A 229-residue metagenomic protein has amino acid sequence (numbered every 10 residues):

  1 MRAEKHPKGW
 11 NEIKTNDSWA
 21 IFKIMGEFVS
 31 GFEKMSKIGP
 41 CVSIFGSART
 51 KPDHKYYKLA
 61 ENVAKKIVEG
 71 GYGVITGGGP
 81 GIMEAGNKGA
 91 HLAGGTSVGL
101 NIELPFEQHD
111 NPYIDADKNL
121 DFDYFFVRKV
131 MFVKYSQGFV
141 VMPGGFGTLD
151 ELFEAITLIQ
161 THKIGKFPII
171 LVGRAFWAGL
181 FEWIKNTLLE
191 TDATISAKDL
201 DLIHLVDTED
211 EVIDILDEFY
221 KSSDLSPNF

Functional and structural regions predicted by a protein language model:
R2-H6, I21, F219: Structural/interface elements that position substrates and couple domains in central-metabolism enzymes
P7-L100: Glycine-rich beta-alpha loop segments
M35-K37, H91, N111-I114, M131-Y135 (+2 more regions): Solvent-exposed alpha-helices and their adjacent loops that cap or buttress functional pockets in soluble metabolic
S47-T50, E103-P105, G144-T148: Short glycine-rich anion-binding loops that position phosphate/pyrophosphate groups of nucleotides and phosphorylated
G71, T96-E107, M142, I156-W183 (+1 more regions): Short, acidic/small-residue loops that bind anionic groups at enzyme active sites
G81-V141: Acidic/glycine-enriched connector segments
D123-A175, Y220-S226: Active-site/ligand-binding-proximal alpha/beta "capping" segment
L171-F229: C-terminal functional extensions of proteins
